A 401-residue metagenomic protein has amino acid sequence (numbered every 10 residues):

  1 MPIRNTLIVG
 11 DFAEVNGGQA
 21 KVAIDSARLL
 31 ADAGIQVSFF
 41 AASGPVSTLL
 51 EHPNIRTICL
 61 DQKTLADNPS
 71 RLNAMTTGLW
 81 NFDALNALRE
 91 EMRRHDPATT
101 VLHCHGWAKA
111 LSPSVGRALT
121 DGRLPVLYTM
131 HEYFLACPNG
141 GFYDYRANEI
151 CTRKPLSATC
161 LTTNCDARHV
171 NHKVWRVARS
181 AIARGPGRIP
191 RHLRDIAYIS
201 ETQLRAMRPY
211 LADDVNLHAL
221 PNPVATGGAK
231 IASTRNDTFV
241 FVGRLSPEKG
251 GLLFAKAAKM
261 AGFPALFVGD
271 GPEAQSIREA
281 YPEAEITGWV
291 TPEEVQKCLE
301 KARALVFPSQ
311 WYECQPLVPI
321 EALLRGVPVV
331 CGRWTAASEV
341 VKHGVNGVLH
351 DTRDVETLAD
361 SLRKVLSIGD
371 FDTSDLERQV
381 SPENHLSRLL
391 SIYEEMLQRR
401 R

Functional and structural regions predicted by a protein language model:
N16, A33-F82, E91, G271: N-terminal strand-loop element at the rim of the active site of nucleotide-sugar-dependent glycosyltransferases
K21, V240-M260, P272-Q275: A conserved mid-protein helix/loop that constitutes part of the nucleotide-sugar donor-binding site
D121, F134, I150-I196: Membrane-proximal helix-turn-helix segments that form the acceptor-binding/catalytic region of lipid-linked
Q275-E294: Nucleotide-activated donor-binding/catalytic signature segment of Leloir-type glycosyltransferases, i.e., the conserved
G288, H343-G344, V348-V355, R363-I368: Conserved acidic donor-binding segment of nucleotide-sugar-dependent glycosyltransferases
P319, W334-G344, V348-L349: Short acidic/histidine- and often glycine-rich active-site loop of Leloir-type glycosyltransferases that engages
P328-C331: Short hydrophobic beta-strand element within catalytic cores of glycosyltransferases and related nucleotide-activated
G369-R400: A charged, aromatic-enriched C-terminal amphipathic alpha-helix characteristic of glycosyltransferases across folds
